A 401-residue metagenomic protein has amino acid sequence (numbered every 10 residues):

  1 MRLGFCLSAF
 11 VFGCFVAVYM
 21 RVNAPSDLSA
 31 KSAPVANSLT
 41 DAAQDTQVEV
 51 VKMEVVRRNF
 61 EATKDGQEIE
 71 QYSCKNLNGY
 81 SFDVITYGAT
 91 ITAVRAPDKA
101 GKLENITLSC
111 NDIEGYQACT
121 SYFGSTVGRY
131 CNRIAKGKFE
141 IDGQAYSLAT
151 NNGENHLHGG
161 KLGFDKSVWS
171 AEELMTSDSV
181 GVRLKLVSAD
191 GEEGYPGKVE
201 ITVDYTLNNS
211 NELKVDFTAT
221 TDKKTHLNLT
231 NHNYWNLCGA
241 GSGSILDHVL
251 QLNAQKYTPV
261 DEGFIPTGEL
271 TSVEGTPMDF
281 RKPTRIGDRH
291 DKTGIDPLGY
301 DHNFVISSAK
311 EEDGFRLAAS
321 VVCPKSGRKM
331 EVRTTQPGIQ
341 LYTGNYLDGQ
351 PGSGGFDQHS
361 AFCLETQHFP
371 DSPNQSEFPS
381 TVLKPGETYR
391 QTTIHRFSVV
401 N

Functional and structural regions predicted by a protein language model:
M1, C14-V18, D41, I91 (+1 more regions): Generic low-polarity alpha-helical segments
M1, M20, A30, V56-R57: Short, intrinsically disordered low-complexity segments
R2-A24: Sec-dependent N-terminal signal peptides
L7, L28-K31, S244, K256: Extended hydrophobic/aromatic-rich secondary-structure runs
Y19-A42: Signal peptide processing junction and immediate N-terminal pro/mature segment of secreted/exported proteins
L39, D45-Y80, T86-N401: An exposed, glycine/acidic-rich loop-and-rim segment of catalytic or binding clefts
